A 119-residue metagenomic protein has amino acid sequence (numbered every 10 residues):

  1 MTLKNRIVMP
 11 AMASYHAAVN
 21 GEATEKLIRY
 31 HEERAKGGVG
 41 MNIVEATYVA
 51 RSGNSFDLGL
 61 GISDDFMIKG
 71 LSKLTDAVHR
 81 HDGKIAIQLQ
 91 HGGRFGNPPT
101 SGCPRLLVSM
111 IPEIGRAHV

Functional and structural regions predicted by a protein language model:
M1-G92: N-terminal capping/small domains of soluble enzymes
H79, Q90-R116: Non-globular sequence segments
